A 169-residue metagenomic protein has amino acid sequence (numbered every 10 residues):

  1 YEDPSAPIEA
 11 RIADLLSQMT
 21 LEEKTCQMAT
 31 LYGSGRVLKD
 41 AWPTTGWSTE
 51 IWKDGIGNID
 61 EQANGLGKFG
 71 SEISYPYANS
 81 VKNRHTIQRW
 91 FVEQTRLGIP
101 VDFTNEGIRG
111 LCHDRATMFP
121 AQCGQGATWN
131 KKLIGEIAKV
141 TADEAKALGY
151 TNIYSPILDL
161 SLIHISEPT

Functional and structural regions predicted by a protein language model:
Y1-I163: N-terminal beta-rich core of secreted/periplasmic extracellular enzymes
I163-T169: Conserved small/polar residues in nucleotide/adenosyl-binding loops
